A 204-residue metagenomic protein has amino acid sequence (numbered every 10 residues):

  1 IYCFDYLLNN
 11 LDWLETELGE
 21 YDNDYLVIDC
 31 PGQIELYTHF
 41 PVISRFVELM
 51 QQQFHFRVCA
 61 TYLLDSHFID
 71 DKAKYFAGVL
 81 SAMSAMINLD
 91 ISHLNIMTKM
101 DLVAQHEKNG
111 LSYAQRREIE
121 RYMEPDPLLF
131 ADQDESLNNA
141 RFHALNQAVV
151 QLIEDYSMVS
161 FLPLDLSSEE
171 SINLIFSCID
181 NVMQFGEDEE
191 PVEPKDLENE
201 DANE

Functional and structural regions predicted by a protein language model:
I1-C3, G32-I34, D132-E135: Acidic/glycine-enriched edge-of-secondary-structure segments
I1-L11: Conserved nucleotide-sensing/catalytic segment adjacent to the nucleotide-binding pocket in NTP-handling enzymes
F4, L36, K72: Flexible, glycine- and charge-enriched loops at secondary-structure boundaries
F4-Y6, T16, Y25, G186 (+1 more regions): Charge-biased, low-complexity intrinsically disordered regions
E15-Q33, Y37-I69, S81-N95: Inter-motif core of Ras-like GTPase G domains
H55, C59-E204: Conserved GTP-binding G-domain of TRAFAC-class P-loop NTPases and closely related GTPase folds
